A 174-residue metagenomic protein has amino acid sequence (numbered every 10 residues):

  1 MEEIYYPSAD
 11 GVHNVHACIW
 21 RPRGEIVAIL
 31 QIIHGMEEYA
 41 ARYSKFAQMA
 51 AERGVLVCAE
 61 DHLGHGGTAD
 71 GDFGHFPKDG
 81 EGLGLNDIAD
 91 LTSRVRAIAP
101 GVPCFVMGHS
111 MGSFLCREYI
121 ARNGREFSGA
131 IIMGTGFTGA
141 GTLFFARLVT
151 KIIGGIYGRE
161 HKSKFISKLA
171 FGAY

Functional and structural regions predicted by a protein language model:
M1-G24: N-terminal cap/lid segment of alpha/beta-hydrolase-fold proteins
I33, E60-H62, M133: Alpha/beta-hydrolase
H34-E38: Active-site glycine-rich loops that stabilize anionic/oxyanionic intermediates across multiple enzyme folds
R42, A47-F73: Conserved alpha/beta-hydrolase
P77-R96: Alpha/beta-hydrolase active-site loop
A99-S110: Alpha/beta-hydrolase fold nucleophile elbow
G108-E118: Glycine-rich nucleophile elbow surrounding the catalytic serine of serine-hydrolase chemistry
C116-Y174: Alpha/beta-hydrolase-fold enzymes
